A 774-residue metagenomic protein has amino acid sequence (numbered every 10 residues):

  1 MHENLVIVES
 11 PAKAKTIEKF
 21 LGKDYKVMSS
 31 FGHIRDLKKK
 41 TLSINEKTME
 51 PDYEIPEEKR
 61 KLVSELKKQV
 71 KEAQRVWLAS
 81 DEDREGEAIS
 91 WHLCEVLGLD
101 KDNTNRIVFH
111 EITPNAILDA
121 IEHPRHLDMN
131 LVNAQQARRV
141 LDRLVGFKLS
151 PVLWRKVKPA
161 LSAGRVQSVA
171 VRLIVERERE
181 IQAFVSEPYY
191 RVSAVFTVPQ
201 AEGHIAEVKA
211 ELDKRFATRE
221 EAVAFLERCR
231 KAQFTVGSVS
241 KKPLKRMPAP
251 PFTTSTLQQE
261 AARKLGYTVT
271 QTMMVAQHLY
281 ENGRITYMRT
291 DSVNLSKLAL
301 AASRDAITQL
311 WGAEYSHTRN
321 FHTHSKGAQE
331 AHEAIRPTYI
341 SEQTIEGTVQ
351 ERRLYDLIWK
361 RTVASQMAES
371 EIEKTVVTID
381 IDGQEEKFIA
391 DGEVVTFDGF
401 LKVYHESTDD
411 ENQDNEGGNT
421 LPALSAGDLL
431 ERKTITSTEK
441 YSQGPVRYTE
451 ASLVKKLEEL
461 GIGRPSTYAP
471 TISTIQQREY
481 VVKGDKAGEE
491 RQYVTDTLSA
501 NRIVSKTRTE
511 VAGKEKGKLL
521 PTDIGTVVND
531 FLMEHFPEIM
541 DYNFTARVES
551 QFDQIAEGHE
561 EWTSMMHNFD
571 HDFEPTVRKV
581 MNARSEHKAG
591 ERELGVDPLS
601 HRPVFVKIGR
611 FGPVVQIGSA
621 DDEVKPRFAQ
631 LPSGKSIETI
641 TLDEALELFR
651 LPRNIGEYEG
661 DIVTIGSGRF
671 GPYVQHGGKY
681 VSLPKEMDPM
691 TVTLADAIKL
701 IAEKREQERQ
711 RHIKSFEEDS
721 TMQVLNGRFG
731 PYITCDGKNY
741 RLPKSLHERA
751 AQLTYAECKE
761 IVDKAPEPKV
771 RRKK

Functional and structural regions predicted by a protein language model:
M1-R139, K148, R319, E406-N412 (+1 more regions): Intrinsically disordered, low-complexity regulatory segments
H2-L5, T16, Y25, S150 (+5 more regions): Basic, low-complexity terminal or inter-domain segments flanking catalytic cores
H33, H92, Q167, A328 (+1 more regions): Histidine-centered active-site/metal-ligand motif
D52, S80-E82, D100-N105, R125-V132 (+6 more regions): Short, polar/flexible loop-turn hinges at active-site or ligand-entry regions and domain interfaces
I112-A194, K241-K245: C-terminal or mid-to-C-terminal helical accessory/interaction module adjacent to the motor/catalytic core
F216-P251, S425-E431, T436-T438, R547: Metal- or metallocofactor-binding catalytic centers and their adjacent structured scaffolds across diverse enzyme
Q258-E260, K264-Q271: A conserved hydrophobic secondary-structure block that centers on an alpha-helix together with its immediately flanking
